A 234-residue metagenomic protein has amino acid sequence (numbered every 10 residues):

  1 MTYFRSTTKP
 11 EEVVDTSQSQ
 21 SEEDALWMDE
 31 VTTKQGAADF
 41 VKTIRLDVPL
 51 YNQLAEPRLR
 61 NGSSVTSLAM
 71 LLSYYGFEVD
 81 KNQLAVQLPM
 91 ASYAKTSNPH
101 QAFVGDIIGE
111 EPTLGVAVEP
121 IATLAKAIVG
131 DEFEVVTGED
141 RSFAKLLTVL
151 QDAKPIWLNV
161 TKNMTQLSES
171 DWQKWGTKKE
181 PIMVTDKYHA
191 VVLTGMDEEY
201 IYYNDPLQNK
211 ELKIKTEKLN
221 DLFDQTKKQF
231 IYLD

Functional and structural regions predicted by a protein language model:
M1-T123, K162-M164, S170-Q173, V184: Active-site-adjacent structural segments surrounding the nucleophilic cysteine of cysteine proteases and isopeptidases
R5-S6, D29, K42, Q53 (+5 more regions): Intrinsically disordered, low-complexity regions enriched in small/polar residues
E11-D15, Q166, S170-T185, V192-D234: Noncatalytic regulatory segments and standalone regulatory/sensor domains
L68-F77, P89-Y93, K126-E134, Q151 (+2 more regions): Sec-exported extracytoplasmic/periplasmic mature domains
E78, A94, P155-I156, K228-Q229: A general structural signal for well-ordered secondary-structure junctions
N82-Q87, V118-A127, K145-Q151, L207 (+1 more regions): Short alpha-helical interface patches
V104-A190, M196, L233: Predominantly the structural core of cysteine protease catalytic domains
